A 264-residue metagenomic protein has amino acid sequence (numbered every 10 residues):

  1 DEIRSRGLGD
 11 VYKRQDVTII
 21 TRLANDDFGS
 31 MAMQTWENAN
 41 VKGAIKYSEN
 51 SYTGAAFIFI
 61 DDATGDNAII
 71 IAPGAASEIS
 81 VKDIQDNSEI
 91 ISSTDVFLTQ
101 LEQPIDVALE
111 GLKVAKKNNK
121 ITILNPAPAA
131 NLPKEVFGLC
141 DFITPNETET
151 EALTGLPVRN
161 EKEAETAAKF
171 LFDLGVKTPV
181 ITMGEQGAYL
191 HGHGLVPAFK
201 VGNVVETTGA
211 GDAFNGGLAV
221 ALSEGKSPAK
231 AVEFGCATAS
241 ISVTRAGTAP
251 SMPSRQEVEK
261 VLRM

Functional and structural regions predicted by a protein language model:
D1-Y12: Single conserved hydrophobic/aromatic residue that forms the stacking wall/gate of nucleotide- or nucleobase-binding
Q15-D16, K120: Structural loop-to-beta junction motif characteristic of Rossmann-like glycosyltransferase folds
R22-A24: Alpha-helical transmembrane segments within multi-pass membrane transporters and channels
D26-D27, Y52, D106, A130-L132 (+1 more regions): Short alpha-helical
M33-S48, I60-F142, T148-G194, E257 (+1 more regions): Ribokinase/PfkB-type carbohydrate-kinase core domain
T53-A55, D66-N67, Q186, F214: Change "...and in nucleic-acid phosphodiester-cleaving endonucleases..." to "...and in nucleic-acid processing enzymes
A130-E135, E161-M264: Conserved phosphate-binding/catalytic region of the ribokinase-like
